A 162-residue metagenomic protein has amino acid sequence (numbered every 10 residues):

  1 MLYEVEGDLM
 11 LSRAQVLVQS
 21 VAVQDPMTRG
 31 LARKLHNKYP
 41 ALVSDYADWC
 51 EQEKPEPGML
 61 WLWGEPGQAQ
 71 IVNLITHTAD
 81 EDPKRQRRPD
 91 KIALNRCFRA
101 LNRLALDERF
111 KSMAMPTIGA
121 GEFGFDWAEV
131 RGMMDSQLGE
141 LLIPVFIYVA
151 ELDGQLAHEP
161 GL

Functional and structural regions predicted by a protein language model:
M1-L162: Macrodomain-like recognition of ADP-ribose-binding/processing modules
